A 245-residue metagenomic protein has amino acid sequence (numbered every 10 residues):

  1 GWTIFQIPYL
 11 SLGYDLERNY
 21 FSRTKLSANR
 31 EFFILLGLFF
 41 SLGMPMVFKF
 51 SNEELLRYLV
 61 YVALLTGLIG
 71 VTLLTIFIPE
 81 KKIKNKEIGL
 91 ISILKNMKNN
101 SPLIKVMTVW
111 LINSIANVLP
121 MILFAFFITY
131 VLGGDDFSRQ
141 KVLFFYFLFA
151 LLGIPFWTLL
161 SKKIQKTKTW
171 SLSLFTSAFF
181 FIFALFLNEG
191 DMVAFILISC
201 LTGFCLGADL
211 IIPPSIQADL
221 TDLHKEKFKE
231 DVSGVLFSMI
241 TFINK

Functional and structural regions predicted by a protein language model:
G1-Q6, M192-I212, I216: Hydrophobic core of transmembrane alpha-helices in multi-pass small-molecule transporters, especially MFS/SLC-type
F5, Y9-A125, T129-Y130, G134: Intracellular loop-helix junctions on the cytosolic face of multi-pass helical membrane proteins
F39, F147-P155: Residue-level signature of mid-helix packing/kink "hotspots" within the transmembrane helices of 12-pass Major
A63, K141-A150, T202, N244: Transmembrane alpha-helical segments of major facilitator superfamily
L152-K166: Helix-to-loop junctions at the C-terminal end of transmembrane segments in multipass secondary transporters
K162-T176, K225-V232: Cytoplasmic membrane-interface "Motif A"-like loop-to-helix N-cap segments of 12-TM Major Facilitator Superfamily
F175-G190: C-terminal ends and interior cores of transmembrane alpha-helices in multi-pass membrane transporters/permeases
F228-K245: A late C-terminal transmembrane helix in Major Facilitator Superfamily
